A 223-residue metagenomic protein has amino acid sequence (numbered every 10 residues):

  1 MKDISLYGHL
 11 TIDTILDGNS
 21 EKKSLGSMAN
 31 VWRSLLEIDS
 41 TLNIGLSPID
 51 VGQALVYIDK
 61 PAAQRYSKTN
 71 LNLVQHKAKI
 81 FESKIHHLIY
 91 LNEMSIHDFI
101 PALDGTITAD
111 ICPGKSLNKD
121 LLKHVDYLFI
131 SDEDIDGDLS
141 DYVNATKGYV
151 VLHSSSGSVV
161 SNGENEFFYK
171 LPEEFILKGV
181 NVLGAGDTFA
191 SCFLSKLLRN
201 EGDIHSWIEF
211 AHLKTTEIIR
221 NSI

Functional and structural regions predicted by a protein language model:
K2-L6, G45-S47, A54-F168, G202: Ribokinase/PfkB-type carbohydrate-kinase core domain
K2-P61, T69, S195, F210: Substrate-binding N-lobe of the ribokinase-like
L6, K23, L128, L183-G184: Short conserved micro-motifs on helix faces and helix-strand junctions that flank and scaffold key functional residues
G8-L10, E133, T188: Active-site metal-binding loops of divalent metal-dependent hydrolases
L10-N19, E166-L177: Glycine/charged-rich beta-loop-alpha catalytic/anionic-binding loops adjacent to active sites
T14-I15, V159-S161, A190: Short active-site-adjacent structural elements
L16, L117-K119, D138, S191-L194: Active-site-proximal flexible loops/turns
S24, A29, E37, G148 (+1 more regions): Conserved post-catalytic alpha-helical subdomain immediately downstream of the catalytic base and nucleotide-binding
